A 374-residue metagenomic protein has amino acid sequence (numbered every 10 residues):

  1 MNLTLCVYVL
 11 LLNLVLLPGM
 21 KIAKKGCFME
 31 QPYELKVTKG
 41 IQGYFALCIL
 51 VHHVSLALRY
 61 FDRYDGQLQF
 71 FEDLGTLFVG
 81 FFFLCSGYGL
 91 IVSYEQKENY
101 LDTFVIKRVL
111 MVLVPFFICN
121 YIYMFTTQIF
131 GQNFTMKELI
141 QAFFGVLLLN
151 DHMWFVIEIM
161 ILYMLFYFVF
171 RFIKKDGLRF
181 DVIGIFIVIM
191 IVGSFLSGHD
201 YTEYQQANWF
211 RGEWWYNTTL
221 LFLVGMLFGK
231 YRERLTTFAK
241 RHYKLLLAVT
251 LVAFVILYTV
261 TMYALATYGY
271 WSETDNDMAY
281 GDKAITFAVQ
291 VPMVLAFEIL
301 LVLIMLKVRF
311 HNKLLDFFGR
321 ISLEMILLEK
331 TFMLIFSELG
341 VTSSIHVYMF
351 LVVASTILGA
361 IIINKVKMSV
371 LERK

Functional and structural regions predicted by a protein language model:
M1-V192, I321, V341-K374: Membrane-cytosol interface segments of multi-pass membrane proteins, especially ER/Golgi lipid-handling enzymes
N2-N13, D151, T250-L371: Alpha-helical transmembrane segments of multi-pass integral membrane proteins
T4-C6, T38, F143-N150, V169-I285 (+2 more regions): Aromatic-enriched alpha-helical transmembrane segments of multi-pass intramembrane proteins
H53-Y60, M124-G131, G198, Y258-M262 (+4 more regions): Transmembrane helix-loop junctions and nearby membrane-interface residues
G66, V114-Y123, E138-L148, T202-Q206 (+3 more regions): Short juxtamembrane and helix-loop transition motifs at transmembrane-helix boundaries in membrane proteins
F71-F78, R211-Y216, I285-A288, P292 (+1 more regions): Hydrophobic alpha-helical transmembrane segments of multi-pass membrane proteins
F82, I157, I161, N217-L220 (+2 more regions): Residue-level signal for transmembrane alpha-helical positions in Major Facilitator Superfamily
L162-R171, L223-T236, A296-F310: Alpha-helical transmembrane segments in multipass membrane proteins, preferentially the mid-helix core
